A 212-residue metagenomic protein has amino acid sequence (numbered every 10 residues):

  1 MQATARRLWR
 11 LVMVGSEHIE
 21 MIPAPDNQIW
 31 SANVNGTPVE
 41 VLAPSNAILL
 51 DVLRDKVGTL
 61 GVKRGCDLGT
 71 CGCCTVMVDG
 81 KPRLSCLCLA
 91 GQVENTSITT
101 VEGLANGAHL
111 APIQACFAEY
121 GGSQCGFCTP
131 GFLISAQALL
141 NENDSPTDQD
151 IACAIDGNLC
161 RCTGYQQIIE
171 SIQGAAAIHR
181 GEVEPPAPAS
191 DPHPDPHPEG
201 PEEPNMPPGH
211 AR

Functional and structural regions predicted by a protein language model:
Q2-D195, E199-R212: Signature of N-terminal electron-transfer/Fe-S-associated modules in redox systems
